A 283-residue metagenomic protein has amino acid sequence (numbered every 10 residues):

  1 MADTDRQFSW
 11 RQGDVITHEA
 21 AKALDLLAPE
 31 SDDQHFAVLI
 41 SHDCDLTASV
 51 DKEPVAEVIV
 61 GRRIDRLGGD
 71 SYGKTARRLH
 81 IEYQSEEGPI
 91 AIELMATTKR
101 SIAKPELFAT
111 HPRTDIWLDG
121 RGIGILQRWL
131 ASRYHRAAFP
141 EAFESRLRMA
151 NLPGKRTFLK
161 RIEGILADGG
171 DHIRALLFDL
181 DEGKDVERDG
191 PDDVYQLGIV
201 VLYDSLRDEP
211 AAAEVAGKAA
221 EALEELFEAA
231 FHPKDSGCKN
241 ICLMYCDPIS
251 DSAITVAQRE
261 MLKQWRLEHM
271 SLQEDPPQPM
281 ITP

Functional and structural regions predicted by a protein language model:
M1-I16: Mixed-charge, Lys/Arg-rich low-complexity intrinsically disordered regions
Q7-F8, A28-S31, A48-V50, Y83-S85: A general structural signal for short secondary-structure junctions and capping/turn motifs
L24-L26: Short, intrinsically disordered, charge-biased short linear motifs at domain edges
E30-Q34, I40-T75: Compact nucleic-acid interaction/catalytic patches
Y72-P283: C-terminal terminal-subdomain/extension
